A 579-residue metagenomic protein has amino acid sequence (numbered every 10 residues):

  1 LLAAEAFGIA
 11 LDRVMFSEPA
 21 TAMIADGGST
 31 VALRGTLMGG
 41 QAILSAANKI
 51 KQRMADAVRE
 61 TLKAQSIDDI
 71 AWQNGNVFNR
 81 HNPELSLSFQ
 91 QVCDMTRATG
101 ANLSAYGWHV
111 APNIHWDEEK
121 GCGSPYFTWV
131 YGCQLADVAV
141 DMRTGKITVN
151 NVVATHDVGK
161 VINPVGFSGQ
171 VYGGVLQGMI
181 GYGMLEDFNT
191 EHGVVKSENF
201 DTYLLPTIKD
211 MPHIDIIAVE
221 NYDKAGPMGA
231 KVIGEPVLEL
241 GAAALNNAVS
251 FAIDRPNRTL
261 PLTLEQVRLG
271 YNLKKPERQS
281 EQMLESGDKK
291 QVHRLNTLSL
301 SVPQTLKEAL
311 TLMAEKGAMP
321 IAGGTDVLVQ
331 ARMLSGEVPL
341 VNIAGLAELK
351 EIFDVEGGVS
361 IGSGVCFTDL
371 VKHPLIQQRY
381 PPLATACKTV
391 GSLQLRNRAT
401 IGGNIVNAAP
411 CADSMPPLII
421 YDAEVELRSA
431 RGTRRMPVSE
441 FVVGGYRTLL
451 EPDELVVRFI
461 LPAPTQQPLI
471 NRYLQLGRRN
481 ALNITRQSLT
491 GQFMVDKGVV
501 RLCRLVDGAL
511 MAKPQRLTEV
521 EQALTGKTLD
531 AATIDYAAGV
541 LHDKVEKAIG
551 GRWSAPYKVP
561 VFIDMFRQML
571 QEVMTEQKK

Functional and structural regions predicted by a protein language model:
L1, Q52, A243-A244, K307 (+2 more regions): Residue-level marker for well-ordered alpha-helical positions
L2-Q291, A532: C-terminal catalytic domains of large/alpha subunits in multi-subunit enzymes
A252, N257, R268-K579: C-terminal structural segment of proteins
